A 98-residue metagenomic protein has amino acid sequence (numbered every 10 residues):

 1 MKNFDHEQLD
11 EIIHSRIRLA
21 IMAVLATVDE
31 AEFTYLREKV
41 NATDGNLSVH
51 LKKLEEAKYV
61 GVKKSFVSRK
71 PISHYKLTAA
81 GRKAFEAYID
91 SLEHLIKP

Functional and structural regions predicted by a protein language model:
K2-H6, A23-V24, R82-P98: Amphipathic alpha-helical dimerization/coiled-coil segments that flank or bridge DNA-binding/regulatory modules
L9-T43, S65-S68, I72-K76: N-terminal helix-turn-helix DNA-binding core of bacterial DNA-binding proteins
N46: Residues in the helix-turn-helix
H50: Residues within the DNA-recognition helix of helix-turn-helix
K58: Glycine-centered, phosphate/nucleic-acid-interacting loop/turn motifs that mediate DNA/RNA or nucleotide
V62: Short beta-strand "wing" residues that participate in macromolecule-binding interfaces
L77-G81: Accessory beta->alpha helical hairpin/"wing" motif in late/C-terminal subdomains of nucleic-acid enzymes
